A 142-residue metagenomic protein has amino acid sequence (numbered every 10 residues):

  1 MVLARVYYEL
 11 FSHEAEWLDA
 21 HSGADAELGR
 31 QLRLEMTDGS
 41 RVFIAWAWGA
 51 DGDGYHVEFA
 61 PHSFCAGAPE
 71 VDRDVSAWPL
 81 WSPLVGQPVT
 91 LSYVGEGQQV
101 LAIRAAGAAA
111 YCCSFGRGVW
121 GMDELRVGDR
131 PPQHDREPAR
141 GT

Functional and structural regions predicted by a protein language model:
M1-T142: Surface-exposed, interaction-prone regions used to assemble/regulate multi-protein complexes
